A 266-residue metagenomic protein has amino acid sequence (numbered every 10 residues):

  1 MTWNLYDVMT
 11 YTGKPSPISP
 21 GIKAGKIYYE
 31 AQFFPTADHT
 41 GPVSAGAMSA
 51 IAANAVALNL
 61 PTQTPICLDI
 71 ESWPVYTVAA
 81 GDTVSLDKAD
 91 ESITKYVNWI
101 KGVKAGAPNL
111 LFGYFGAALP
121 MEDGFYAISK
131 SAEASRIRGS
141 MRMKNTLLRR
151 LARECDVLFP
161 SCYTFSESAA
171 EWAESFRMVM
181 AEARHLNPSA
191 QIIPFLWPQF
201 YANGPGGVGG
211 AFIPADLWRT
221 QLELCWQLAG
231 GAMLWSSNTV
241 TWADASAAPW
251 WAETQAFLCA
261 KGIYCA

Functional and structural regions predicted by a protein language model:
M1-L60: N-terminal carbohydrate-binding/catalytic regions of secreted carbohydrate-active enzymes
M1-T10, P20-A31, I66-L68, F112-Y114 (+3 more regions): Hydrophobic faces of well-ordered beta-strands that scaffold small-molecule active sites in alpha/beta enzyme cores
T2-T10, Y96-K144, N187-A202: Aromatic-lined carbohydrate-recognition surfaces of secreted/lumenal glycan-active proteins
D7, T12, D156, Q191-A266: Substrate-binding cleft of secreted/luminal carbohydrate-active enzymes
G13-P15, S49-N54, S135-R149, E174-R184 (+1 more regions): Alpha-helical scaffolding within the catalytic cores of extracellular/periplasmic polymer-degrading hydrolases
Y29-F34, S72-V78, S140-A173, W235-N238: Aromatic- and acid-rich polysaccharide-binding/catalytic face of secreted or lumenal carbohydrate-active enzymes
P35-V43, P74-K88, A127-S129, N203-G210: Surface-exposed, active-site-proximal loop segments in enzymatic domains
P160-G204: Glycoside hydrolase catalytic-domain groove-lining segments
